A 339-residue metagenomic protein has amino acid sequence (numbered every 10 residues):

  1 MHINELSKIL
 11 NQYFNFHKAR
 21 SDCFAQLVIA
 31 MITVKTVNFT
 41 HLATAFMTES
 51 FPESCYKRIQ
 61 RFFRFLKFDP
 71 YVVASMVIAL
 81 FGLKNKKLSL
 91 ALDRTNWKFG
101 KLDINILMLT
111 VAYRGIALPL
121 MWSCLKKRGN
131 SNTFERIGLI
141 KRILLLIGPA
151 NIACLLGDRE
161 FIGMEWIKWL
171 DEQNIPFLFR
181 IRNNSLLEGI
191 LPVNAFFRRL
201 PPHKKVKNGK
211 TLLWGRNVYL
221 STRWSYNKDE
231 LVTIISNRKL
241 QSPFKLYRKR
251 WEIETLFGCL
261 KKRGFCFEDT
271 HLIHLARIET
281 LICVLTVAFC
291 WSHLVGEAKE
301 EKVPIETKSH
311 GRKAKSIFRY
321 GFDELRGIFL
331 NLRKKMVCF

Functional and structural regions predicted by a protein language model:
M1-N38, T44, T48, C55 (+4 more regions): Single, function-defining residue in the core of a domain
P52-F65: Major-groove recognition helix of helix-turn-helix-like DNA-binding domains
I78-A79: Short, compositionally biased leader-like segments
D93-I106: An active-site-proximal beta-strand-loop segment
